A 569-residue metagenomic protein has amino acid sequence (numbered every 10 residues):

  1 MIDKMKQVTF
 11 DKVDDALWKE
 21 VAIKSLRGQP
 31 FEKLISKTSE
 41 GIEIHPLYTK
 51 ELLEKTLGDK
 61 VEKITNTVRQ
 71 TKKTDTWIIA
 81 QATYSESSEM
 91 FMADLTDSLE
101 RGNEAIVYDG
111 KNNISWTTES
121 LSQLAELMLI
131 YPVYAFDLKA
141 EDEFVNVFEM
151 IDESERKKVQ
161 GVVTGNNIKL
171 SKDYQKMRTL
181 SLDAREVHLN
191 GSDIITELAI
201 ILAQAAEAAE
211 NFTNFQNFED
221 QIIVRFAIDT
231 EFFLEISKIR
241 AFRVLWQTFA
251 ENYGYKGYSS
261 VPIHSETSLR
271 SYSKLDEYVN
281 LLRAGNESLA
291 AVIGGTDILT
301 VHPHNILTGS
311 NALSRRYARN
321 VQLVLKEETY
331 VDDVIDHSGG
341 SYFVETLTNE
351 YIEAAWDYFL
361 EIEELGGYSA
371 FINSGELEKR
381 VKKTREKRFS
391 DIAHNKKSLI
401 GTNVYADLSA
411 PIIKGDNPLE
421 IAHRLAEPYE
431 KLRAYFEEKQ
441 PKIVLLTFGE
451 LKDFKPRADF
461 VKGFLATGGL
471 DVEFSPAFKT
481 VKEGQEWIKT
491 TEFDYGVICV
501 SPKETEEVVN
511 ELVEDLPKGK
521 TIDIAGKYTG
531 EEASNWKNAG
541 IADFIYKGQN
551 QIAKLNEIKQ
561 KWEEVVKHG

Functional and structural regions predicted by a protein language model:
M1-E231, V261-P262, S310, L451 (+9 more regions): Catalytic alpha/beta active-site cores
V8-D11, Q29-P30, I35-S36, H45-L47 (+3 more regions): Intrinsic disorder at enzyme termini
L17, V21, S120, N146 (+8 more regions): Exposed alpha-helical structural elements
K72-D75, I222, S265-S268, H337-G339 (+1 more regions): A short alpha-helix capping/helix-coil boundary motif
E219-Q221, Y258-S260, T296-I298, W356-F359 (+5 more regions): Active-site lining segments that contact anionic ligands and/or coordinate catalytic metals
R225-G257, P262-K414, D543-A553: Active-site capping/gating regions of soluble enzymes
I306, S341-T346, L445-L451, G484: A short beta-alpha structural unit
Q322, E345-T348, I352, F359 (+4 more regions): Generic hydrophobic alpha-helical scaffold/packing signal
